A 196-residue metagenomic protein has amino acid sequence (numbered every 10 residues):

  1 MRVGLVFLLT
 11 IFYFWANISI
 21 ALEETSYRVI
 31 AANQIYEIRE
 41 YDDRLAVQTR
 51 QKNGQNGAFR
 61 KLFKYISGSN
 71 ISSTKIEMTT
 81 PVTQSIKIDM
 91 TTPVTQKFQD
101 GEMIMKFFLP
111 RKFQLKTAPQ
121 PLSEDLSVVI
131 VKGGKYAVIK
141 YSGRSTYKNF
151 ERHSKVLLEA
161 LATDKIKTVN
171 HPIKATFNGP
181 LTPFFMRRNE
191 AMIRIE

Functional and structural regions predicted by a protein language model:
R2-E196: A solvent-exposed interaction/effector surface
